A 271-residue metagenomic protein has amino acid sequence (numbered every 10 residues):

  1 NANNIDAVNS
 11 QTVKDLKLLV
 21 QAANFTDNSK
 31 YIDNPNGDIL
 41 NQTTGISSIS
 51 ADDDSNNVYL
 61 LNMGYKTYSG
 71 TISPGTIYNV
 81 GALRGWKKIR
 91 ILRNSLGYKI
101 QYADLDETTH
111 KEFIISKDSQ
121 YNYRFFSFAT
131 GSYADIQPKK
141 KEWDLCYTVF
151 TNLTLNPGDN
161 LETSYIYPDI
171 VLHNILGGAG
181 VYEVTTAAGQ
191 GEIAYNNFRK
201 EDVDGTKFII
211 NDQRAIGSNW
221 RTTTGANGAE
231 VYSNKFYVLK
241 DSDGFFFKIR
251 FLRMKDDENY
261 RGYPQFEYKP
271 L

Functional and structural regions predicted by a protein language model:
N1-L271: Surface-exposed, beta-sheet-biased, low-hydrophobicity segments with strongly acidic/polar composition
